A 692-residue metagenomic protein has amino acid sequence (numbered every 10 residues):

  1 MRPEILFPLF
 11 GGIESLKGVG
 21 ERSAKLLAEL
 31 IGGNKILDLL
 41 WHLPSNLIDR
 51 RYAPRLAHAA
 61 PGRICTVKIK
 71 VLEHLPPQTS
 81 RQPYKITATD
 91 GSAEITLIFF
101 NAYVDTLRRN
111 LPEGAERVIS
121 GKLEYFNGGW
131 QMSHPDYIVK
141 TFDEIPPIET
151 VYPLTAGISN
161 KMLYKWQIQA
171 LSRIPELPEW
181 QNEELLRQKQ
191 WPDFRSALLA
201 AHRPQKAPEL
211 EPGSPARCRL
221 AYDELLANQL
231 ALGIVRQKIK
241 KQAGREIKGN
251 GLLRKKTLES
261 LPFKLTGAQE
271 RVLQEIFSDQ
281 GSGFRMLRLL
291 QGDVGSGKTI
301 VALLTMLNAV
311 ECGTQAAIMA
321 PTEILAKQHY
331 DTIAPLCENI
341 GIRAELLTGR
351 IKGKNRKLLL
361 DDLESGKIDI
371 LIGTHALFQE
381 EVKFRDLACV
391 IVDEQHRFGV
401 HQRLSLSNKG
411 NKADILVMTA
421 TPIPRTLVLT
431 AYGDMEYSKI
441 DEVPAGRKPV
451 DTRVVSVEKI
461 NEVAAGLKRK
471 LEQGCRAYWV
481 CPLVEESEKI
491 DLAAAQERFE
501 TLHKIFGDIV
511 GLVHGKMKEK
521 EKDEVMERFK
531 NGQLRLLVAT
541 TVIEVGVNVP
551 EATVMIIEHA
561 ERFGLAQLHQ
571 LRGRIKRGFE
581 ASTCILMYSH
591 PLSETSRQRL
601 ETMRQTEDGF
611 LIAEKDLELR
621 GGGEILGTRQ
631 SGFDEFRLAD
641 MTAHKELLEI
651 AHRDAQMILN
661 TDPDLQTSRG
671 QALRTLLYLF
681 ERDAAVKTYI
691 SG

Functional and structural regions predicted by a protein language model:
K25-L26, I31, R245-L290: Conserved pre-motif I regulatory segment
S45-C65: Short boundary/loop segments of OB/S1/cold-shock single-stranded nucleic-acid-binding domains
P61-Q82, G121: Structural detector for short beta-strands of small beta-barrel domains
K70, K122-L123, A560, R574: Short, surface-exposed secondary-structure boundary micro-motifs
P77-S260: Upstream accessory/linker segments immediately N-terminal to the RecA-like ATPase cores of bacterial MutS and a subset
K241, F284-T602, L611, T661-D664 (+1 more regions): Inter-lobe coupling/hinge segments of SF2-like helicase ATPases
F579, T583, P591-G692: C-terminal accessory region of SF2 helicases/translocases
